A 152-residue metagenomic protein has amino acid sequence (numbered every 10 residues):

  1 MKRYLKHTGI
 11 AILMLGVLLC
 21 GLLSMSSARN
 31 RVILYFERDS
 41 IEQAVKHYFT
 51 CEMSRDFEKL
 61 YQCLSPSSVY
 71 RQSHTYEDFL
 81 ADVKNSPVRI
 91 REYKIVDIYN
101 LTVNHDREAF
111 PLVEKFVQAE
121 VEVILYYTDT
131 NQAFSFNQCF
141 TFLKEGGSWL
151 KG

Functional and structural regions predicted by a protein language model:
K2-S54: Short, low-complexity N-terminal intrinsically disordered segments enriched in polar/charged residues
R31-Y35, K46-H47, C63, S67-S68 (+1 more regions): Second-shell loop/turn segments in exported
Y48, L60, F142: Hydrophobic pocket/interface hotspot
R55-F57, G147-S148: Loop/turn elements at helix/coil->beta-strand transitions in domains of secreted/extracellular proteins
E58-Q118: Short solvent-exposed beta->alpha transition segments
N100-G152: Exposed beta-sheet edge and beta->alpha loop/turn motif
